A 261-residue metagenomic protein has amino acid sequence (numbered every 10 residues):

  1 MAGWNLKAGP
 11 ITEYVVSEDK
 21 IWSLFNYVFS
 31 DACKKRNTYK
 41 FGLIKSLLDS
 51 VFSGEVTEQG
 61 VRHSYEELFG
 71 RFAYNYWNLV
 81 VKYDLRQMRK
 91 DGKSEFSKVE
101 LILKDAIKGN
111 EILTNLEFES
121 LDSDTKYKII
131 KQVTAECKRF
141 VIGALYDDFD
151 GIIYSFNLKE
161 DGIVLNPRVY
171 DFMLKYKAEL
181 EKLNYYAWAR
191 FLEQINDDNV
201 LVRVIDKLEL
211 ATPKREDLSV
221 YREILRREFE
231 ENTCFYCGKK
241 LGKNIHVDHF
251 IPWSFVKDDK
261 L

Functional and structural regions predicted by a protein language model:
A2-L218: Mixed-charge, low-complexity interaction segments
A8-Y14, N232-T233, C237-K240, F250-I251: Amphipathic repeat-derived elements
K40, R226-N232, K257-L261: Short metal-coordination and nucleic-acid-contact micro-motifs, chiefly zinc-binding Cys/His arrays
A211, E223, W253-K257: Short, surface-exposed loop/turn motifs that are enriched in glycine and acidic residues and include a nearby proline
D217-H246: Short cysteine-rich loop/turn motifs with clustered Cys
G238-L261: Histidine-centered nuclease catalytic patch
